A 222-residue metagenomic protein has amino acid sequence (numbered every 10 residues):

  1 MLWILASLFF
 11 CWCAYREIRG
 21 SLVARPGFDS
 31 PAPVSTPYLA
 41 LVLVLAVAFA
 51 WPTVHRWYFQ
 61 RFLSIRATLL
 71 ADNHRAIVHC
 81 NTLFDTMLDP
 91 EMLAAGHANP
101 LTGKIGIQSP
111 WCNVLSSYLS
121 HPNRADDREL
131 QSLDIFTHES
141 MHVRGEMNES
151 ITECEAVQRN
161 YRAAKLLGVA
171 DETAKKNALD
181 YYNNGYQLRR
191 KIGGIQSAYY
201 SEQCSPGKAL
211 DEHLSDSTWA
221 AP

Functional and structural regions predicted by a protein language model:
L2, S7-S21, V34-Y38, H55 (+5 more regions): Metalloprotease/metallohydrolase-associated module, dominated by Zn2+-dependent proteases
G20-S30: Membrane-helix interface linkers and caps
D29-W57: Internal/C-terminal transmembrane anchor helices
T68-L101: Short extracytoplasmic
M87, L119, D211: Cys/His-rich zinc-coordinating "finger/knuckle" motifs
P90-L133, S140-V143: Active-site scaffold of zinc-dependent metalloenzymes
L130-Q158: Active-site recognition of the HExxH zinc-binding catalytic motif
